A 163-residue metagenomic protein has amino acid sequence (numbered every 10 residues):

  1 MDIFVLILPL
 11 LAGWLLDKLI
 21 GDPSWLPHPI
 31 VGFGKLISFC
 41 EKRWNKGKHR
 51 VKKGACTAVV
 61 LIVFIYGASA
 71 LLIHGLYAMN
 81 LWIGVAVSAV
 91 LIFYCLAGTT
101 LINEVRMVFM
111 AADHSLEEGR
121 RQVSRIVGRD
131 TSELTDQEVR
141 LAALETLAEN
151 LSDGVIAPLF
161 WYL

Functional and structural regions predicted by a protein language model:
M1-L163: Hydrophobic alpha-helical transmembrane segments
